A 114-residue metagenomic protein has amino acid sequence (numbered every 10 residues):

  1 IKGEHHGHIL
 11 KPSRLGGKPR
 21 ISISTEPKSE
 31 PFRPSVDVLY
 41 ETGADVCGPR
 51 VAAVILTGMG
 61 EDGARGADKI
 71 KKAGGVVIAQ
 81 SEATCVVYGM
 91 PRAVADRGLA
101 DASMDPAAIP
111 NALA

Functional and structural regions predicted by a protein language model:
I1-A114: Conserved acid/base catalytic micro-environments in cytosolic active-site loops
